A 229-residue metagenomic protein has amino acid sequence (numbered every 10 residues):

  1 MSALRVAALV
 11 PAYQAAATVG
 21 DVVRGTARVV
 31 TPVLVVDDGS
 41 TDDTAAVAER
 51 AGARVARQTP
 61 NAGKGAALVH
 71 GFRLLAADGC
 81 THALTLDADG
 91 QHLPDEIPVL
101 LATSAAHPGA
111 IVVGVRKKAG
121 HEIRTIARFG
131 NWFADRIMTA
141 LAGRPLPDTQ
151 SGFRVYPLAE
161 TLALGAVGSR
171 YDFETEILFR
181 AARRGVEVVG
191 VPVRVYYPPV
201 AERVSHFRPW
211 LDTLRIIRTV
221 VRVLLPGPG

Functional and structural regions predicted by a protein language model:
R5-A7, E176: Cell-envelope/extracellular polymer assembly enzymes that use nucleotide-activated donors
A7-P11, L34, R57: Short hydrophobic beta-strand elements that form part of the catalytic alpha/beta core underpinning NDP-sugar/donor
A12-R28: Short, well-formed alpha-helical segments that are part of the catalytic scaffolds of diverse glycosyltransferases
A17-D21, D42-A51: Acidic helix N-cap motif at the loop->helix transition within catalytic regions of sugar-transfer enzymes
D37-A46, G90: A conserved acidic beta->alpha catalytic loop
P60-A62, A66-A77, P94-Y171, Y197-T219 (+1 more regions): Acceptor/aglycone-binding surface of glycosyltransferases and processive sugar-polymer synthases
C80-Q91: Short beta-strand-to-loop acidic/aromatic patch adjacent to the donor-nucleotide binding site
P145, V167-S169, F179-Y196: Catalytic donor-sugar/metal-binding loop of nucleotide-sugar-dependent glycosyltransferases
